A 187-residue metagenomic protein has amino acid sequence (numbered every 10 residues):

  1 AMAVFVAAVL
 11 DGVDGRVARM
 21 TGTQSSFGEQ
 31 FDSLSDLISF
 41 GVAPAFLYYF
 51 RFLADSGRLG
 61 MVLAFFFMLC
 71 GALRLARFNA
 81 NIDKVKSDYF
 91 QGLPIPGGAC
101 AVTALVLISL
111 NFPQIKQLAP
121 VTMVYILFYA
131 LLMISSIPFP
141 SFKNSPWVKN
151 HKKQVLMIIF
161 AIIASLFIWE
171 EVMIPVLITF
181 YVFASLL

Functional and structural regions predicted by a protein language model:
A1-M2, I38, V42-L63, A104-T122 (+1 more regions): Helix-coil boundary and interhelical linker segments in multi-pass alpha-helical membrane proteins
A1-Q30, G60-M68: Membrane-embedded alpha-helical segments that form the functional core of polytopic membrane enzymes, especially those
M2, F52-I82, S87-Y89, L93-P94: "…together with the soluble PPM/PP2C metallo-phosphatase catalytic core" -> "…together with the soluble PPM/PP2C
V6, L10, P44, L69-A72 (+2 more regions): Alpha-helical transmembrane segments of polytopic integral membrane proteins, especially the permease/helical cores
D14-S25, A72-S87, G92, I134-K143 (+1 more regions): C-terminal ends of transmembrane helices
V17-A18, S39, A43, A99: Active-site-flanking alpha-helical
S87-L187: C-terminal membrane-associated helical module and adjoining short loops/tails
